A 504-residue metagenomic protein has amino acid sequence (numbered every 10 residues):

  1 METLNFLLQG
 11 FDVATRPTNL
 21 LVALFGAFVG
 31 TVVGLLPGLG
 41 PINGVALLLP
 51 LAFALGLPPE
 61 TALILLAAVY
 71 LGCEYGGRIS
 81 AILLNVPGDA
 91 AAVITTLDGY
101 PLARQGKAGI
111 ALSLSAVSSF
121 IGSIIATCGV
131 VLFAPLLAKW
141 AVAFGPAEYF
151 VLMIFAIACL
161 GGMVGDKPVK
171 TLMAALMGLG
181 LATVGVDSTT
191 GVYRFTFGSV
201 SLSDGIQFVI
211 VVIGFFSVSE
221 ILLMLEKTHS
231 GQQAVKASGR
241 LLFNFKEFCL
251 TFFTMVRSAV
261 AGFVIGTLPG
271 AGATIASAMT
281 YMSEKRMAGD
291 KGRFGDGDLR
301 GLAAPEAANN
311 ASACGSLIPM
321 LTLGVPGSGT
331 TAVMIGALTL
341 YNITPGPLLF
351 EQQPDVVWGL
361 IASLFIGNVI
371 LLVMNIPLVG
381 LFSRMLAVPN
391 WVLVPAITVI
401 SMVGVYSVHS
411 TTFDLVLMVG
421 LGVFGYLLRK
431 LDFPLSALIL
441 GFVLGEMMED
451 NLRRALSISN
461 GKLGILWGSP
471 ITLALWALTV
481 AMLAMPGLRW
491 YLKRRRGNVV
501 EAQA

Functional and structural regions predicted by a protein language model:
M1-E60, P135, K139-V142, Y193-D298 (+7 more regions): Helix-loop-helix hairpins and the membrane-proximal interhelical loops of multi-pass alpha-helical transport proteins
A27-P41, G72-N85, L160-G165, V260-P269 (+3 more regions): Transmembrane alpha-helix interface/packing and boundary motifs in multi-pass membrane proteins, characterized by
V33-N43, I82-V93, I125-G129, I265-I275 (+4 more regions): Short helix-coil transition sites and intra-membrane helix breaks within transmembrane domains of multi-pass
P41-L51, L66, A81-P101, L132 (+7 more regions): Re-entrant/interfacial helical elements at transmembrane boundaries that shape and gate the permeation pathway
P59-I64, P101-S118, G289-L302, G329-A332 (+1 more regions): Membrane-interface alpha-helices at helix entry/exit sites of multi-pass transporters
Y70-I82, G88, D298-L323, G327 (+1 more regions): A structural-propensity feature for long, helix-poor, extended segments
L71-G76, V117-G129, L181, A303-I318 (+2 more regions): Membrane-embedded alpha-helical segments of transport systems, primarily multispan ion/solute transporters
S113-H229, L340-M482, P486-R494: Membrane-embedded alpha-helical modules
